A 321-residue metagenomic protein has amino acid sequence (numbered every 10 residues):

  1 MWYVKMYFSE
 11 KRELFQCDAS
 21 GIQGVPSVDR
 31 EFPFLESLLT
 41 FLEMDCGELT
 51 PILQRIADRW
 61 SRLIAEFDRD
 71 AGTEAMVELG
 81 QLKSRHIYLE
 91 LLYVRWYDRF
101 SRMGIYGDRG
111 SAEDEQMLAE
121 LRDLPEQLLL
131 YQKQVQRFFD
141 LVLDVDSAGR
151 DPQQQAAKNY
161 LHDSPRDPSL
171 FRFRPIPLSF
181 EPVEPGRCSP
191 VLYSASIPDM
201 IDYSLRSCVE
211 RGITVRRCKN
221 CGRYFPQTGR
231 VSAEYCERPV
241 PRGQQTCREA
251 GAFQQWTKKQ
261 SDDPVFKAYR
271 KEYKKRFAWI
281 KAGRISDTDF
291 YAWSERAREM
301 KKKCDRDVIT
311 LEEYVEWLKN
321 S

Functional and structural regions predicted by a protein language model:
M1-P226, W256-T257, D263-I280, R284-D287 (+2 more regions): Short helix-coil boundary/hinge micro-motifs
Y224, R242, F253: Short loop/turn segments at secondary-structure transitions that flank enzyme active sites
R230-A250: Cysteine-rich micro-motifs
Q244-Q245, Q255-T257: Extracellular/mature segments of secreted proteins
